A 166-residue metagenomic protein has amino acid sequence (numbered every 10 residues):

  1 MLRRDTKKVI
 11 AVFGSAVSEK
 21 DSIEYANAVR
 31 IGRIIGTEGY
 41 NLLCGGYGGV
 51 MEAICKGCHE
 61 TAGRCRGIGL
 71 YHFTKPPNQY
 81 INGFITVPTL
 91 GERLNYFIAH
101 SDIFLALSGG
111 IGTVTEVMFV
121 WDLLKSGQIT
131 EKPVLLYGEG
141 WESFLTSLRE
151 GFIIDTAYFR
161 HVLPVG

Functional and structural regions predicted by a protein language model:
M1-I68: Glycine-rich beta-alpha loop segments
R3-D5, P77, G127: Generic structural signal for beta-strand residues in well-ordered domains
S15, Y47, L70, G109 (+1 more regions): Cofactor-binding loop segments of dinucleotide-utilizing enzymes, especially the Rossmann-like FAD- and NAD(P)+-binding
K20, L43-C44, T86, G109 (+1 more regions): Glycine- and other small-residue-rich loops at beta-strand/loop junctions that grip anionic moieties
K20, T74-P76, W141-T146: Short, charged/polar "capping" segments at the starts of alpha-helices and the immediately preceding loops
A26, G49-S108, G112: Acidic/glycine-enriched connector segments
N41, R64, G83, H161-L163: Conserved beta-strand segments of alpha/beta enzyme cores
L90-P164: Conserved phosphate- and dinucleotide-binding cores of soluble alpha/beta proteins, encompassing both enzyme active
